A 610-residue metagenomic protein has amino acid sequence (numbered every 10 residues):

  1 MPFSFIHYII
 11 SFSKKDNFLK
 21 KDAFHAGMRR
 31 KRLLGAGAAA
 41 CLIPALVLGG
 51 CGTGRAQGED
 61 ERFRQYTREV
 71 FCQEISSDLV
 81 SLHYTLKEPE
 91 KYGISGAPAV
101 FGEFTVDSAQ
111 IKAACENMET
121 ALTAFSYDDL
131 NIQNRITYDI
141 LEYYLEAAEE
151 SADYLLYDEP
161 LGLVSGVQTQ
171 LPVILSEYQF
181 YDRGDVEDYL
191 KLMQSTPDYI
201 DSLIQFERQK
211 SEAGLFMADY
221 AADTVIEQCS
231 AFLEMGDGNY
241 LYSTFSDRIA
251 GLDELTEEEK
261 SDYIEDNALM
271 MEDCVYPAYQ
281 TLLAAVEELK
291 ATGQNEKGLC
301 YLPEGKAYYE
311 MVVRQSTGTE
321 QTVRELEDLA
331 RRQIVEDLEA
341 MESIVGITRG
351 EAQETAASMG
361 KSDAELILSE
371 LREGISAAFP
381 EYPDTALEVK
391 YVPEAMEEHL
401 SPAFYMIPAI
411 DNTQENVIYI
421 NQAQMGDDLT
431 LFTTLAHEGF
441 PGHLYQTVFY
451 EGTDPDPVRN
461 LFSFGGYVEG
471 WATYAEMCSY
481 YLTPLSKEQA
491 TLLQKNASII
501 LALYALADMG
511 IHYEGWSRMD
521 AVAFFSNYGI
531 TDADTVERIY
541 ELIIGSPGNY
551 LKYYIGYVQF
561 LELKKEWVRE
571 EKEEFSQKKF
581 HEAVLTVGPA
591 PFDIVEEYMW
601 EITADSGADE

Functional and structural regions predicted by a protein language model:
M1-R29: N-terminal secretory signal peptides that target proteins for export/translocation
L19, F24-R29, L42, T53-A56 (+1 more regions): Intrinsically disordered, low-complexity repeat and linker tracts
K31-I43: Sec-dependent N-terminal signal peptides
V47-G50: C-terminal motif of bacterial Sec signal peptides marking the signal peptidase cleavage site
G52-E610: N-terminal maturation segment of proteins
